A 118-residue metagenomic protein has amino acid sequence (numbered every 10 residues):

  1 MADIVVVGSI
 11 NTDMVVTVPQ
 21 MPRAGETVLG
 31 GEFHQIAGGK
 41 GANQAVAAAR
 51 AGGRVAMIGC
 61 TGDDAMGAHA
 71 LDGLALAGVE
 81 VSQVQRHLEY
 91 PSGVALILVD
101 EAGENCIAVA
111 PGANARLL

Functional and structural regions predicted by a protein language model:
M1-C60, A65-H69, A75-L76: Glycine-rich phosphate/adenosyl-contacting loop at the front of the ribokinase-like
A2, S92-V94, E104-N105: Change "...and in nucleic-acid phosphodiester-cleaving endonucleases..." to "...and in nucleic-acid processing enzymes
I36-N43, L88-P91, N114-L118: Short secondary-structure boundary/capping elements
R54, E80, E104: Residue-level detector of anion-binding/catalytic polar loops
C60, V94, V99: Glycine-rich nucleotide/cofactor/substrate-binding loop typically near the N-terminus or early in the first domain
G73-E89: A glycine-rich helix N-cap at a beta->alpha junction
R86-H87, I97-L118: Conserved phosphate-binding/catalytic loop of the ribokinase/pfkB sugar-kinase fold
